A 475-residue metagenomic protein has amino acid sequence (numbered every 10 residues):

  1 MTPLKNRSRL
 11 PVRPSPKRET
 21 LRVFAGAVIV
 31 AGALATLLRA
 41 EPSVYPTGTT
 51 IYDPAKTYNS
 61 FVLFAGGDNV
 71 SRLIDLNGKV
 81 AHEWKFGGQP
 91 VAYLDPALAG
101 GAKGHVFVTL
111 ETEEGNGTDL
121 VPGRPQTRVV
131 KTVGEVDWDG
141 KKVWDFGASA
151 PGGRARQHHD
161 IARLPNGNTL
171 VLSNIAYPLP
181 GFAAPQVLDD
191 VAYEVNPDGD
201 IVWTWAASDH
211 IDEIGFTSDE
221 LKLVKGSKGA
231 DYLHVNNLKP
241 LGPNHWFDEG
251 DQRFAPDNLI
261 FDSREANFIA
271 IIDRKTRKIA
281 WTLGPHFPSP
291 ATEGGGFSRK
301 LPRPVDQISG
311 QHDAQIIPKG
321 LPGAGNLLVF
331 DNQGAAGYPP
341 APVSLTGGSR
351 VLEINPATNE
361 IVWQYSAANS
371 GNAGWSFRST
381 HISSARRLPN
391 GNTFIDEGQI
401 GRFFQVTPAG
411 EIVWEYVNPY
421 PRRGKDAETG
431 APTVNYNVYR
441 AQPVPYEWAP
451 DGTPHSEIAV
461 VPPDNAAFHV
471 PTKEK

Functional and structural regions predicted by a protein language model:
M1-E19: N-terminal secretory signal peptides that target proteins for export/translocation
T2-P3, T36, N77: Short intrinsically disordered, low-complexity coil segments enriched in acidic
S15, R22-G26, D68, H381: Generic hydrophobic-segment detector
F24-T36: Bacterial N-terminal signal peptides
R39-K475: Histidine-/acidic-rich catalytic cores in large beta-rich domains
